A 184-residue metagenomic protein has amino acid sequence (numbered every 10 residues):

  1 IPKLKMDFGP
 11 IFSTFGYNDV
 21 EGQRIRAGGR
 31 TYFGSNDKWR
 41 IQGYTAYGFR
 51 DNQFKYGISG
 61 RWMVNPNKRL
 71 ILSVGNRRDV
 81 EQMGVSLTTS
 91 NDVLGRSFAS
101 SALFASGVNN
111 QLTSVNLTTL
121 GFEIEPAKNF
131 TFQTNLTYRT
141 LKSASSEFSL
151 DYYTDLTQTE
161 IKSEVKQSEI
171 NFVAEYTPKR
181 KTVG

Functional and structural regions predicted by a protein language model:
I1-Y47, F54-Y56, S86-T88, G121 (+3 more regions): Outer-membrane beta-barrel initiation region
G48-R50, V64: Periplasmic polypeptide-binding modules associated with outer-membrane biogenesis and secretion
M63-I124, S146-K162: Outer-membrane beta-barrel translocator/channel fold
